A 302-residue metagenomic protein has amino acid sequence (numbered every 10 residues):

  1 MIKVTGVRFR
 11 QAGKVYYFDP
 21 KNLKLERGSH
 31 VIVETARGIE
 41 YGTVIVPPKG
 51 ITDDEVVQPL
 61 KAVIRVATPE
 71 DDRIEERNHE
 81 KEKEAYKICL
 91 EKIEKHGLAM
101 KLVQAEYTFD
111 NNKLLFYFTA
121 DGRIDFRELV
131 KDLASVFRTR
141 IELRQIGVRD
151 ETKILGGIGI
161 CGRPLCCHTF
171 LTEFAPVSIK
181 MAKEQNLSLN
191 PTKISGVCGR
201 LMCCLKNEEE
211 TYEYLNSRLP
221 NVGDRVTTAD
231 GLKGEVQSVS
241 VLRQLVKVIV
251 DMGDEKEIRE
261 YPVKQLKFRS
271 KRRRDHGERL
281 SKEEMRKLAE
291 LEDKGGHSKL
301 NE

Functional and structural regions predicted by a protein language model:
M1-P191: Acidic-enriched and Gly/Ser
M1-V15, I194-N207, G253-D254: Short, basic/aromatic beta-hairpin or loop at an interaction surface
K14-Y17, E40-G42, L232-G234, K256-Y261: Short beta-strand segments
P20-L25, V46-P47, V239-L242, P262-F268: A short, sequence-level motif marking secondary-structure junctions
V33, T227-A229: A generic structural signal for residues embedded in beta-strands
G157-T227, G234-Q237: Conserved glycine-centered short motifs in functionally critical loops
S240-E260: Basic/aromatic-rich interaction segments and small domains that mediate binding to polyanionic partners
I258-E302: Intrinsically disordered, low-complexity linker and terminal regions at domain boundaries
